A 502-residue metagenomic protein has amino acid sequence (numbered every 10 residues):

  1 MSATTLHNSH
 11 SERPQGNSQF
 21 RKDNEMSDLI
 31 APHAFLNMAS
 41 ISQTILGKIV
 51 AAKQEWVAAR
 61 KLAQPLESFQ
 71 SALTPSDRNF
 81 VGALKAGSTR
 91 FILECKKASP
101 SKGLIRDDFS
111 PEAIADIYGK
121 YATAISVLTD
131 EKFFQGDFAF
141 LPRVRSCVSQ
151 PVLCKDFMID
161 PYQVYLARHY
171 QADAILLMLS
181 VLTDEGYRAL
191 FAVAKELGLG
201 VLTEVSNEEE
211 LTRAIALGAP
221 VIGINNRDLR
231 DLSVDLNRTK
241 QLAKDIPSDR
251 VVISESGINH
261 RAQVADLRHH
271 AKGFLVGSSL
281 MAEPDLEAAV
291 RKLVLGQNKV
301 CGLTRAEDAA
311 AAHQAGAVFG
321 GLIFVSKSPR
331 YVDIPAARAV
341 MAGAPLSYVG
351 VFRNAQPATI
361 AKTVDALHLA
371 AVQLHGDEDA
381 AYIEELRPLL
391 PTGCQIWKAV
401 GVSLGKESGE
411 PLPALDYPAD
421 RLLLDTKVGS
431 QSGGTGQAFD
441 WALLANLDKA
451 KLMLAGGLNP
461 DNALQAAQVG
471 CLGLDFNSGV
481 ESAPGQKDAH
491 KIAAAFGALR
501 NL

Functional and structural regions predicted by a protein language model:
D28-D108: An N-cap/entry alpha-helix motif that binds or orients negatively charged groups
I49, L93, Y118, A167 (+12 more regions): Conserved, mostly hydrophobic/aromatic
F91-C95, I125-V127, V152-K155, I175-L177 (+12 more regions): Hydrophobic faces of well-ordered beta-strands that scaffold small-molecule active sites in alpha/beta enzyme cores
K97-D108, I114-F134, A214-A243, G321-S328 (+4 more regions): Glycine/Thr-rich beta-alpha phosphate-binding loop at enzyme active sites
S101-L202, E208-R213, T239-L242, L322-L389: N-terminal active-site wall of soluble small-molecule enzyme domains
I159-Y170, E208-L217, I258-V276, T304-A315 (+3 more regions): Catalytic cores of alpha/beta
L166-E185, G223-S233, A271-V290, V318-P329 (+3 more regions): Glycine-rich phosphate-binding active-site loops on the catalytic face of alpha/beta enzymes
L236, Q241-D245, R268, L280-N298 (+3 more regions): C-terminal helical cap(s) of enzyme catalytic domains, especially alpha/beta-barrels
